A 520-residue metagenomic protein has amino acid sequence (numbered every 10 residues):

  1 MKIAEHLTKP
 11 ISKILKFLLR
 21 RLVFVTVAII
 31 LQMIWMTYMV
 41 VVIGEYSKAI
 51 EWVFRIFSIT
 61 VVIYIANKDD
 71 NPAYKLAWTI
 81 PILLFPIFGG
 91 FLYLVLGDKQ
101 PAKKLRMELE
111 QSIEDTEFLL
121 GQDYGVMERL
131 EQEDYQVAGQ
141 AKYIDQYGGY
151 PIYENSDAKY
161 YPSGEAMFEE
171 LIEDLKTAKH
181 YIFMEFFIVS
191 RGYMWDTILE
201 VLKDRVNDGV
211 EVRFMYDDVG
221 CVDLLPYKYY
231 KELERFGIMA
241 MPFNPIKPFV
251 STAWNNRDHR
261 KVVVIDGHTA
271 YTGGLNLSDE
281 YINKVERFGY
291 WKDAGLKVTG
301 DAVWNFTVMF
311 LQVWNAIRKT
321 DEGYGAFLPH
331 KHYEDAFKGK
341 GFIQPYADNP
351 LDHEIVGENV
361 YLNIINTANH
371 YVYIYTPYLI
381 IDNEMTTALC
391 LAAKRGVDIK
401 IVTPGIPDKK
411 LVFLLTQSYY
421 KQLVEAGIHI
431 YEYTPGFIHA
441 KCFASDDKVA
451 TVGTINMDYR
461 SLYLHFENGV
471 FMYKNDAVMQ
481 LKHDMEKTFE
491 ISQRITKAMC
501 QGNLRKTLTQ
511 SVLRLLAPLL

Functional and structural regions predicted by a protein language model:
M1-N359, N363, T367, P407 (+5 more regions): N-terminal localization/anchoring segments of enzymes in phospholipid and broader phosphate metabolism
F187, Y378, V412: Glycine- and other small-residue-rich loops at beta-strand/loop junctions that grip anionic moieties
V360-I364, E384-D398, L415-S418, V424: Exposed, interaction-prone extracellular/peripheral surfaces
A368, Y378-K400, P404, K409: Helical hairpin unit composed of two closely spaced alpha helices linked by a short loop
Y375-T376, T403, Y433, V452-G453: Thr-Gly-centered strand-to-loop micro-motif
H429: Surface segments flanking catalytic/ligand-binding clefts of nucleic-acid enzymes
K441: Catalytic-core elements of nucleic-acid end-processing and repair enzymes
